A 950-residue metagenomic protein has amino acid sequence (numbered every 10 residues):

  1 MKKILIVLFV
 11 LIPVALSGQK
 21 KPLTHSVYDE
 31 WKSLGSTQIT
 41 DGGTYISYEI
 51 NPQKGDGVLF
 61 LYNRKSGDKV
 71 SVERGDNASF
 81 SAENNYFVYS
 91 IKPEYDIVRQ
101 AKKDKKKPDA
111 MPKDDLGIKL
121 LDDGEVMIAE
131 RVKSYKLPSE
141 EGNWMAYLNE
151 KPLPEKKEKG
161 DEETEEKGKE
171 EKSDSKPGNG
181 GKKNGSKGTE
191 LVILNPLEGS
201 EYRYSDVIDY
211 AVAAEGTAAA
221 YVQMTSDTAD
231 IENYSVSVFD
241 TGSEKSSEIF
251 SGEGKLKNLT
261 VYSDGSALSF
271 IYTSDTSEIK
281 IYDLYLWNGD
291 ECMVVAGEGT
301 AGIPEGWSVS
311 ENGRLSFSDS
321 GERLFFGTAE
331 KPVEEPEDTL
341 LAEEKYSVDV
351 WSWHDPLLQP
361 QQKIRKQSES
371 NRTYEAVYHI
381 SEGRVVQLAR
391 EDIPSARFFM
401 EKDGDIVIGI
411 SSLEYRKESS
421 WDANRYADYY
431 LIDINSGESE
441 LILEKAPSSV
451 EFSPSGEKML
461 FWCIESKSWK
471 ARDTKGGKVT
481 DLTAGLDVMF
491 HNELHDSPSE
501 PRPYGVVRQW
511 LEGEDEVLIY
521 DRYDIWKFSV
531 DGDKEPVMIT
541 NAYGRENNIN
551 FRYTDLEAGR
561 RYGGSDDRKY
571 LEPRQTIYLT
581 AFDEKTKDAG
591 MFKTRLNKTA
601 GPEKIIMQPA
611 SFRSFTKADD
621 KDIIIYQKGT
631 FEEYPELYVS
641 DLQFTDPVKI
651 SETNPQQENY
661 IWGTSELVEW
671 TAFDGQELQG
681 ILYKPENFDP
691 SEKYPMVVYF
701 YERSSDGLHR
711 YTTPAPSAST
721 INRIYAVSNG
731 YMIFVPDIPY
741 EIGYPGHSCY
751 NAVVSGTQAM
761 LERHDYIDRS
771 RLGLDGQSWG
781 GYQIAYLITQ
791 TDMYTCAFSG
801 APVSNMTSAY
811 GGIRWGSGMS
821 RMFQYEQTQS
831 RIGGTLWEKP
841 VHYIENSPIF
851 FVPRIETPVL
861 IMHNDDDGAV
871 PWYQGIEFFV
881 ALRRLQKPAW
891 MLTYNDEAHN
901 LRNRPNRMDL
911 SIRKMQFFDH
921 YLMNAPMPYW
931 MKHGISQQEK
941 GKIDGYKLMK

Functional and structural regions predicted by a protein language model:
M1-K21, V803, G812, S820: Bacterial Sec-dependent N-terminal signal peptides
G18-I623, G629-P635, V639, M927-P928 (+1 more regions): Beta-propeller folds
E311-R314, R365, D515, A581 (+10 more regions): Hydrophobic alpha-helical scaffolding
S412, F582, G629, Y699-R703 (+2 more regions): Glycine-rich His-Gly loop
T474-H491, G532-E546, L596-K598, L642-D646 (+10 more regions): Active/binding-pocket-proximal capping segment
G485-H495, Q643-D646, S651-R771, D775-Q777: Cap/lid segment of the alpha/beta-hydrolase catalytic domain
A558-Y570, Y660-G675, K942, K947: Surface beta-strand/loop "capping" patches
T712-K950: Active-site-proximal cap/loop segments of hydrolase catalytic domains
